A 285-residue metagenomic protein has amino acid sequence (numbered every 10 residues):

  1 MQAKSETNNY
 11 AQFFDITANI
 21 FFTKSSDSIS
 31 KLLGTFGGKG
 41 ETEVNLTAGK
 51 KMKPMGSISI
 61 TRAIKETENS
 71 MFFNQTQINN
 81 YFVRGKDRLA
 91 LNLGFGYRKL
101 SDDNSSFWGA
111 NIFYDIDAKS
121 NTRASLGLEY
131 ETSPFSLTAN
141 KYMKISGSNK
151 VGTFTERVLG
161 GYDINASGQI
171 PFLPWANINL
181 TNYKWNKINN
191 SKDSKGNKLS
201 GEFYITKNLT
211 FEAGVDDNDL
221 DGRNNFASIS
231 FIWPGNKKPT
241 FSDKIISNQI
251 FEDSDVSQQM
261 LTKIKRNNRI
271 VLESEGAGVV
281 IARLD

Functional and structural regions predicted by a protein language model:
M1-G34, I145-N179, W185-N190, Y204-E212 (+1 more regions): Flexible, glycine-rich linker and terminal segments associated with outer-membrane beta-barrel/transport systems
E6-D117: Outer membrane beta-barrel translocator domains of Type V secretion systems
G37, E66-N74, L100-A110, P134-A139 (+3 more regions): Repeated loop/turn-to-beta-strand initiation elements of outer-membrane beta-barrel proteins
G40, M52-I58, D87-L93, S106 (+5 more regions): Residues that define the transmembrane beta-barrel architecture of outer-membrane proteins
L46-M52, I64, I78-R84, Y97-K99 (+7 more regions): Transmembrane beta-strands of outer-membrane beta-barrel pores
G49, G94-G96, F107-G109, G127 (+4 more regions): Glycine-centered flexibility motif
I58-R62, L93-Y97, I112, L126-T132 (+4 more regions): Residues on the lipid-exposed face of transmembrane beta-strands in outer-membrane beta-barrel proteins
R123-L126, V215: Short beta-alpha junctions and helix-cap segments that line functional grooves
